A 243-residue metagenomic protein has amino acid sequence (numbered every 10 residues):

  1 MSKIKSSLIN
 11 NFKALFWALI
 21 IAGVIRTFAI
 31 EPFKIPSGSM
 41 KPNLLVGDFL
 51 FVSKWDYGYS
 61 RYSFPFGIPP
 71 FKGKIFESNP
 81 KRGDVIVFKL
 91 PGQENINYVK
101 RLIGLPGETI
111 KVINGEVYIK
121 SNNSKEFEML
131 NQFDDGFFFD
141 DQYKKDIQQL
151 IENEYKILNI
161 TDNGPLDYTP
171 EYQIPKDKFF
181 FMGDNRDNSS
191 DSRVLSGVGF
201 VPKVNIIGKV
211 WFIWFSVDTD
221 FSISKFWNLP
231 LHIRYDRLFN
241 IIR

Functional and structural regions predicted by a protein language model:
S2-I9, F28, F33, S39-R243: Soluble "head" domains of membrane/secretory-pathway proteins
F12-F28: Hydrophobic membrane-insertion alpha-helices, especially the h-region of bacterial N-terminal signal peptides
